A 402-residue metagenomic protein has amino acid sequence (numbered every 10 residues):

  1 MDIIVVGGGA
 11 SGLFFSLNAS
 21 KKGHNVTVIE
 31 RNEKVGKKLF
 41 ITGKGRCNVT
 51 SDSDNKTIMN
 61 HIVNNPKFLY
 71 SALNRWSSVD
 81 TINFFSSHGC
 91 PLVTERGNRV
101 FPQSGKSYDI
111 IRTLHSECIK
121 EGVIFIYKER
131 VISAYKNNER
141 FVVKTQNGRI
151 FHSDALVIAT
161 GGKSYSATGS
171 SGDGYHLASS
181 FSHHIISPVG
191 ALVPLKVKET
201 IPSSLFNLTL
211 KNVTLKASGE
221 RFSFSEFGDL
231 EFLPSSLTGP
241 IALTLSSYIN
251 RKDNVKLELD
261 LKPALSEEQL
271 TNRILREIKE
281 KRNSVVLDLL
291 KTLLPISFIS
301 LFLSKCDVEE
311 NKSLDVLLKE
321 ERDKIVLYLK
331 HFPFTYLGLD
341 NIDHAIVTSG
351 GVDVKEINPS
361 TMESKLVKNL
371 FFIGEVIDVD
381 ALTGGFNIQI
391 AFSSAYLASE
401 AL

Functional and structural regions predicted by a protein language model:
D2-V28, A398-L402: N-terminal Rossmann-like FAD-binding beta1-loop-alpha1 element of flavoenzymes
I4-V6, I29, V131, I150-A167 (+4 more regions): Short hydrophobic core segments
R31-I124: Conserved N-terminal/central alpha/beta ligand/cofactor-binding core
E33-V35, F40-I41, V49, N55-K56 (+3 more regions): An anion/pyrophosphate-binding glycine-rich loop and adjacent beta-alpha core in soluble alpha-beta enzymes
Y127-K128, S300-D380: A glycine-rich dinucleotide-binding beta-alpha-beta segment and adjacent secondary-structure elements that constitute
Y127-R140: A conserved short coil-to-beta-strand element within the FAD-binding core of flavoproteins
A155-I201: Glycine-rich loop(s) and the adjacent beta-strand/alpha-helix scaffold that form part
S164-L177, F181, D378-L402: A conserved FAD-binding loop/helix module that cradles the flavin
